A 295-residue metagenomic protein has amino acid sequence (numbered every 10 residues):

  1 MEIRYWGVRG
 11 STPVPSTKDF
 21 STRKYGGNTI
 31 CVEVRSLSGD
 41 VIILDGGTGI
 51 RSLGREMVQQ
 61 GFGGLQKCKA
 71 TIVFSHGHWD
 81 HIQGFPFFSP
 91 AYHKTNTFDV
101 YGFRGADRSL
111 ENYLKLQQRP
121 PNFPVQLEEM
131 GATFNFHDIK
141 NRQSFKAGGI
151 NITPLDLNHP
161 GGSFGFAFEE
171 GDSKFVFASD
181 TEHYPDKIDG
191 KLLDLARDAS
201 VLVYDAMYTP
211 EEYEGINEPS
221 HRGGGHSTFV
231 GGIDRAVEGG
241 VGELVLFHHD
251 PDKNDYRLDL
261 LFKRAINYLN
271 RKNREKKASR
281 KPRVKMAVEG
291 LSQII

Functional and structural regions predicted by a protein language model:
M1-V176, Y184-K187, L192-L193, L258-I295: Binuclear metal-dependent hydrolase catalytic cores
L44, S75, S179, Y204-A206 (+1 more regions): Active-site flanking residues adjacent to catalytic metal/cofactor-binding acidic residues
Y184-P282: Cap/insert and terminal regions of metallo-dependent hydrolase folds
